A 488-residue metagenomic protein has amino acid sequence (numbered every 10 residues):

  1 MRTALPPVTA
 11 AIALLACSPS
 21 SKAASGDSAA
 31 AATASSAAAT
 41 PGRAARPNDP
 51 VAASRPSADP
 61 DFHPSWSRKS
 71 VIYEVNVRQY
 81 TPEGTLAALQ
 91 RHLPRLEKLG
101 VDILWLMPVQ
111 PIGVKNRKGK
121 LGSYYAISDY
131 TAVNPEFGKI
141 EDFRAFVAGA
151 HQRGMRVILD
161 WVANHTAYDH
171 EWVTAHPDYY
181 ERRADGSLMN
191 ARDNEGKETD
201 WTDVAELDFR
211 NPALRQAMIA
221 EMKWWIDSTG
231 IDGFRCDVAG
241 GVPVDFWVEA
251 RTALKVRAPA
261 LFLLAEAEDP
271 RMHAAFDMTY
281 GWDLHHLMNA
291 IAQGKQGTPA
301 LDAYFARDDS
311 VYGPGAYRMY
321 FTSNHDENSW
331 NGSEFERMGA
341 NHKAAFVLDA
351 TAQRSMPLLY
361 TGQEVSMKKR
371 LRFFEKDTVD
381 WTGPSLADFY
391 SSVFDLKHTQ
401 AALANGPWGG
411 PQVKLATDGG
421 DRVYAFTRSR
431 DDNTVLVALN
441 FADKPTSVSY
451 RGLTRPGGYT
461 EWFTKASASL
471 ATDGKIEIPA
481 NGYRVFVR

Functional and structural regions predicted by a protein language model:
M1-A4: Positively charged n-region of N-terminal signal peptides that target proteins for export
P6-A16: Bacterial N-terminal signal peptides
C17-W105, P111, R144, G149-A150 (+4 more regions): Carbohydrate-interacting/catalytic domains
G42-P56, E221, D227, D237-F321 (+6 more regions): Active-site-proximal helices and loops of the catalytic beta/alpha 8
A53-V71, R78-A87, R91-D102, P108-T229 (+1 more regions): Substrate-binding/active-site clefts of carbohydrate-active enzymes
V71-Y73, L104-L106, V157-L159, F234 (+3 more regions): Hydrophobic faces of well-ordered beta-strands that scaffold small-molecule active sites in alpha/beta enzyme cores
W105-G119, W161-D169, D237-P243, E266-P270 (+1 more regions): Short, solvent-exposed turn/loop segments enriched in Gly/Ser/Thr/Pro and often Arg
P314-R337: Active-site clefts of carbohydrate-active enzymes
